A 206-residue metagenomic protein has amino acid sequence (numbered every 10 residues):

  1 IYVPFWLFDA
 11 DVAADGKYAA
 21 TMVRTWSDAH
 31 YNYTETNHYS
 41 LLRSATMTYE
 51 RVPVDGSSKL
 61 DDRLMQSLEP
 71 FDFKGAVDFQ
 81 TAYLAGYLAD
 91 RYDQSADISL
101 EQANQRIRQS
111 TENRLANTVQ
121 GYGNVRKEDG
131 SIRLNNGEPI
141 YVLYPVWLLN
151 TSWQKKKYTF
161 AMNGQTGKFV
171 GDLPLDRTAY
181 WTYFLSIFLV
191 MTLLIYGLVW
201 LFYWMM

Functional and structural regions predicted by a protein language model:
I1-K157, T178, Y203-M206: Charged, low-complexity helical/coil segments in non-catalytic cytosolic or luminal regions
D9, L189-V190: Short, well-ordered alpha-helical packing segments
T34, L175, L193-I195: Alpha-helix boundary/capping detector
W153-D176: Juxtamembrane amphipathic/hinge helix adjacent to a transmembrane helix
L173-F188: Juxtamembrane/start-of-transmembrane alpha-helix segments at the extracytoplasmic/lumenal side of membrane anchors
L193-M206: Juxtamembrane boundary at the C-terminal end of a transmembrane helix
